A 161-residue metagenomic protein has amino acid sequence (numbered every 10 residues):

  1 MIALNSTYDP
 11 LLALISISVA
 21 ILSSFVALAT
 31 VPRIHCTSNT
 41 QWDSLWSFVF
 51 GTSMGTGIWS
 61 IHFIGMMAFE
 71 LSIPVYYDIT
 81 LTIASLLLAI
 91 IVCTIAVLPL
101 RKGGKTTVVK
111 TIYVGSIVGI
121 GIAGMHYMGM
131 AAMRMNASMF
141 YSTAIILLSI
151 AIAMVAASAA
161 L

Functional and structural regions predicted by a protein language model:
M1-L161: Alpha-helical transmembrane segments and their helix-helix packing motifs
